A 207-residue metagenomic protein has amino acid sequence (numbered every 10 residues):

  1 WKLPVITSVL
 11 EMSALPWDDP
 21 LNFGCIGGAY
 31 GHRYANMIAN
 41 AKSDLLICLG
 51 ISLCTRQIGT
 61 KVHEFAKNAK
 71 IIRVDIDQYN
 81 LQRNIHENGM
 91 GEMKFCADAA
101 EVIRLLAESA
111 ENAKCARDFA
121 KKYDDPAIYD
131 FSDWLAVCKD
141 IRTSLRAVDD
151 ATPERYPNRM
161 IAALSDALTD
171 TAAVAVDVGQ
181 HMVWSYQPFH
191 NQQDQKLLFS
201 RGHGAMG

Functional and structural regions predicted by a protein language model:
W1-V74, Q187-P188, Q192-G207: Glycine-rich, anion-gripping cofactor-binding loops and their flanking helix/strand elements in enzyme active sites
E11-M12, L53, Q78, V178-M182: Glycine-rich beta-alpha junction loops
M12, M37, M90-M93, M160 (+2 more regions): Detector for methionine-enriched segments
A14-W17, L81-R83, C138-I141, V183-Y186: Short acidic/His/Gly/Ser-rich catalytic and metal-binding motifs that mark active-site loops of diverse hydrolases
T55-Q57, L81-Q82, R104, W184: Glycine/Thr-rich phosphate-binding loops of Rossmann-like dinucleotide-binding domains
I72-V178: Phosphate/pyrophosphate-binding active-site segments
N158, A162-G207: C-terminal structured domain segments across diverse proteins
